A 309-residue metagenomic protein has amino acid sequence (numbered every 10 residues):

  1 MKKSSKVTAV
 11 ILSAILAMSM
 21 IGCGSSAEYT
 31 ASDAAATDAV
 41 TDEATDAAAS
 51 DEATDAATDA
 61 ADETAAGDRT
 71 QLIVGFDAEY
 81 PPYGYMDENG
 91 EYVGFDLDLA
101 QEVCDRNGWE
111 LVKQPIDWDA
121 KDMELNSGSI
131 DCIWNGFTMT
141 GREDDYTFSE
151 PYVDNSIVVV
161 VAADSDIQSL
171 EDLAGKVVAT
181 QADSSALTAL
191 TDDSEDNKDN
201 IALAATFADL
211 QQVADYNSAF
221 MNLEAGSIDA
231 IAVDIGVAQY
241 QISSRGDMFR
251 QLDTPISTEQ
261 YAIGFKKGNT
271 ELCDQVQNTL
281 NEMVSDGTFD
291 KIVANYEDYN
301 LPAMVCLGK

Functional and structural regions predicted by a protein language model:
G24, L97-R106, E171-D172, K176-S185 (+1 more regions): Extended ligand-binding regions for polar small-molecule ligands
S25, D62-A65, E110, S185-L210 (+2 more regions): Ligand-binding clefts/hinges and TM-proximal coupling segments of bilobed small-molecule sensing domains
A31, D46, D55, D59 (+4 more regions): Extracytoplasmic small-molecule ligand-binding "clamshell" domains of the periplasmic binding protein/Venus flytrap
A78, D154-V161, I235, Q239 (+2 more regions): Periplasmic-binding protein-like
A78-P81, Y92-E102, F137, V161-A214 (+1 more regions): Bilobed "Venus flytrap"/periplasmic-binding protein-like clamshell domains and structurally analogous long
Q101, E110-D172, R250, P255: Acidic, polar ligand-binding/catalytic clefts
Q101-R106, Q114-P115, D119-C132, T147 (+4 more regions): Short helices/loops that flank or line small-molecule/ion binding pockets
A120, G136-D145, A189-D192, M221-T258: A ligand-binding cleft/hinge motif common to bilobed small-molecule-binding domains
